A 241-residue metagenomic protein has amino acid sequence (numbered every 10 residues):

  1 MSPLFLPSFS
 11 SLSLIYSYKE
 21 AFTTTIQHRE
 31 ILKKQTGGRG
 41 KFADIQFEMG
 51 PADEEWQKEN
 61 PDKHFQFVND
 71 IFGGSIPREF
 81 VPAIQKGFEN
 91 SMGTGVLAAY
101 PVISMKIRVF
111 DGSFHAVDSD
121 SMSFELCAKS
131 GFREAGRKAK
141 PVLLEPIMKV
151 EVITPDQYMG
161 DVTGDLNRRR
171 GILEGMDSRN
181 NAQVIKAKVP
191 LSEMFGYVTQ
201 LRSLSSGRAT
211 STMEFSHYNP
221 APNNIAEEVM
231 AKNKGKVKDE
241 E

Functional and structural regions predicted by a protein language model:
M1-E241: Accessory interaction regions appended to the cores of large information-processing enzymes
